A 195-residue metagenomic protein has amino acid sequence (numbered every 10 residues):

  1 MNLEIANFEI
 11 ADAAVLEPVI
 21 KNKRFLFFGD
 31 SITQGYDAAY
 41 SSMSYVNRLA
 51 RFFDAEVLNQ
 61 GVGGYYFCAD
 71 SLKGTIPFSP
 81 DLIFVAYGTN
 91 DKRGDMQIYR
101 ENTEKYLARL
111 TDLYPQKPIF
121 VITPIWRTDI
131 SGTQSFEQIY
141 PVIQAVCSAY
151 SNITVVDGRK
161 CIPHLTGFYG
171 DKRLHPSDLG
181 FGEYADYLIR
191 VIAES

Functional and structural regions predicted by a protein language model:
M1-S79: Serine-esterase "nucleophile elbow" of acetyl-processing enzymes
D70-S195: Alpha-helical cap/lid subdomain in secreted, periplasmic, or secretory-pathway luminal O-acyl-processing enzymes
